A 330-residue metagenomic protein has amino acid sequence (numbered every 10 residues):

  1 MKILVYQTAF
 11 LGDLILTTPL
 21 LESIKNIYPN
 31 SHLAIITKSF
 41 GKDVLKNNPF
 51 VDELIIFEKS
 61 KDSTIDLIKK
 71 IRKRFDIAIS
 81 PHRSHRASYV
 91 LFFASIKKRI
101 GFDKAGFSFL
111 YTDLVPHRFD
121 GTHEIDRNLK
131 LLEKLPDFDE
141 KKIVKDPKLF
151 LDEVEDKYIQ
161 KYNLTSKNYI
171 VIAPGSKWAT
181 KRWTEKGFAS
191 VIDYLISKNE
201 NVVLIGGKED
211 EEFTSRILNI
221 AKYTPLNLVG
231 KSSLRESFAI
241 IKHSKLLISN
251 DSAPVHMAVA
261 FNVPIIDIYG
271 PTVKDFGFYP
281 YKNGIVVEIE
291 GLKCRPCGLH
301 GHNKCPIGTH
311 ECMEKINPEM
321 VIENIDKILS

Functional and structural regions predicted by a protein language model:
M1-S330: Catalytic machinery of carbohydrate-active enzymes, primarily nucleotide-sugar-dependent glycosyltransferases
